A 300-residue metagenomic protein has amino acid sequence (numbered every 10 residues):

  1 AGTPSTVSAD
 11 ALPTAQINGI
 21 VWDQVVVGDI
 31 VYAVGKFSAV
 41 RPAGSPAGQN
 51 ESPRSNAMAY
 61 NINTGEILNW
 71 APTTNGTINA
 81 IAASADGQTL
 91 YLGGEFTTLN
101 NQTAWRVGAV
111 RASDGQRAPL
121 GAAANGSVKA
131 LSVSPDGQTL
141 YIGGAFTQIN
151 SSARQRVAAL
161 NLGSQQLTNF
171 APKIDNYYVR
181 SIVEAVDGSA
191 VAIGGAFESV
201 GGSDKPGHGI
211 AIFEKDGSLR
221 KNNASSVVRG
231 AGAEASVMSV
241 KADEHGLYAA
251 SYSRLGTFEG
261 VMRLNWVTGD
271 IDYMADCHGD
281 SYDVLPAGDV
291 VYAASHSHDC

Functional and structural regions predicted by a protein language model:
A1-C300: Extracytoplasmic surface signature
